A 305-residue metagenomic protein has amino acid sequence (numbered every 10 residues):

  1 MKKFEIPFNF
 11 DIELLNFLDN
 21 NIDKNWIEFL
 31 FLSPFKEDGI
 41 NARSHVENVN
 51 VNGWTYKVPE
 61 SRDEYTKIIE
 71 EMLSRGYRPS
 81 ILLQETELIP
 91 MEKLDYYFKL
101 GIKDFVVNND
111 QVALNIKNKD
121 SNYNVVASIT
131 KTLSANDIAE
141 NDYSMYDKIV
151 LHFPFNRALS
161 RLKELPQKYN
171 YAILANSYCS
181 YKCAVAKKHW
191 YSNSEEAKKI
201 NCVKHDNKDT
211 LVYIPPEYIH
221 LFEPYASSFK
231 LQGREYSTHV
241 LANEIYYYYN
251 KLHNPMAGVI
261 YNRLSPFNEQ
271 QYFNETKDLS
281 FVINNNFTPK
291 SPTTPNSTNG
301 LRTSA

Functional and structural regions predicted by a protein language model:
M1-E140, Y146-A305: Active-site pocket-lining/capping segments in soluble small-molecule metabolic enzymes
